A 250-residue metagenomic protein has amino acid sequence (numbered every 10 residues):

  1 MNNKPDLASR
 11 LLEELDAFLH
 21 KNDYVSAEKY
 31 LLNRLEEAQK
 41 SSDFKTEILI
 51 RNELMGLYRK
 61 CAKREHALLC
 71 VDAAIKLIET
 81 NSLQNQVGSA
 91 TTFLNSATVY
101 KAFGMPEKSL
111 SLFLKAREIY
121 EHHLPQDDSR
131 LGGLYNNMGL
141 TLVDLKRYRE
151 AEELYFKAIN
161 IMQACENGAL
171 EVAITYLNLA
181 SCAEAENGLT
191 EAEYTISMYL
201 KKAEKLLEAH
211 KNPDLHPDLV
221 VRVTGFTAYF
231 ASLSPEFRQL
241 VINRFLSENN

Functional and structural regions predicted by a protein language model:
N2, K40-D43, T80-Q84, H122-Q126 (+2 more regions): Short coil/turn linkers that connect adjacent helices within long alpha-helical scaffolds, especially alpha-solenoid
A8-K40, G56, K60: Alpha-helical segment of the N-proximal tetratricopeptide repeat
L12-H20, I48-K60, V87-A102, S129-D144 (+3 more regions): Conserved alpha-helical positions within TPR/SEL1-like repeat arrays
L35-E37, I75-T80, K115-H122, I159-A164 (+1 more regions): Amphipathic alpha-helical segments of tetratricopeptide repeats
F156, N160, T190-A209, F245-S247: TPR/TPR-like (Sel1-like) alpha-helical repeat modules
N212-N250: Terminal, low-structured helical/coil segments at or just beyond the last alpha-helical repeat
